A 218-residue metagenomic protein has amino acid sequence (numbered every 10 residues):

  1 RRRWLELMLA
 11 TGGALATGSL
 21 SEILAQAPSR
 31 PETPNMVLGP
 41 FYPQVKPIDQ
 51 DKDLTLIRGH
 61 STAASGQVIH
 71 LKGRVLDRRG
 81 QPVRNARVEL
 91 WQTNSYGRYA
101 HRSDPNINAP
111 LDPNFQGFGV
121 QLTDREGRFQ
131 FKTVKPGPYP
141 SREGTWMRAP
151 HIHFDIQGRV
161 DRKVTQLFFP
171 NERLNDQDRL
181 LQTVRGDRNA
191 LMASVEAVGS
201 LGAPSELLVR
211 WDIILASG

Functional and structural regions predicted by a protein language model:
R1-L15: N-terminal secretory signal peptides and thylakoid transit peptides that target proteins across membranes
L15-A16, L54: A short hydrophobic/aromatic micro-motif that marks alpha-helical segments and, especially, helix-coil
L24-G218: Beta-strand-dominated extracellular/periplasmic modules and repeats in secreted or surface-exposed proteins
